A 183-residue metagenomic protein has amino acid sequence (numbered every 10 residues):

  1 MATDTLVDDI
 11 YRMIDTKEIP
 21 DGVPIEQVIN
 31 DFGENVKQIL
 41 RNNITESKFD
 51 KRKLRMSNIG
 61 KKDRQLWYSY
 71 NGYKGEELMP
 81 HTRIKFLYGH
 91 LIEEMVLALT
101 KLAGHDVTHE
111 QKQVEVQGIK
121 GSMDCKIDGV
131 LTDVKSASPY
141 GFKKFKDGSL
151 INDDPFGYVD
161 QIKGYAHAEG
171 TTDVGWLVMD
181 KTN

Functional and structural regions predicted by a protein language model:
M1-L131, S138-F156: Metal-dependent nuclease catalytic cores that hydrolyze phosphodiester bonds in DNA/RNA, characterized by
Q27, N152-F156, G164-N183: Metal-dependent nuclease catalytic regions and adjoining charged, substrate-binding loops involved in nucleic-acid end
L102-H105, A137, H167-V174: Alpha-helix capping at helix-to-loop junctions
K126, L131-V134, D173-V178: A structural signal for short, well-ordered beta-strand segments and their strand-loop junctions that often border
S136-S138, D180-K181: A short beta-strand motif that forms part of the nucleic acid-binding face of small beta-barrel RNA-binding folds
